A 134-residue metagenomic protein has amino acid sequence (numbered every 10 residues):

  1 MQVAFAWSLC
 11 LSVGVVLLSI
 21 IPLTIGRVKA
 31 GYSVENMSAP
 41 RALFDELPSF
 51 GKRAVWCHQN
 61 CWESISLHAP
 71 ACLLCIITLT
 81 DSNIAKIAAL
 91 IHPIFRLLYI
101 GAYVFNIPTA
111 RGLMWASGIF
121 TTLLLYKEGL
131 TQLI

Functional and structural regions predicted by a protein language model:
M1-L23: Long, highly hydrophobic alpha-helical transmembrane signal-anchor segments
L11-G14, L90-I94, L113, F120: Hydrophobic residues within alpha-helical transmembrane segments of multi-pass solute transporters/permease subunits
V15, S19, F95-Y99, G118-L125: Membrane-embedded alpha-helical transmembrane segments of multi-pass integral membrane proteins
I25-V55: Cytosolic, membrane-interface loops and tails of multi-pass inner-membrane proteins
Q59-L73: Core segments of transmembrane alpha-helices that mediate helix-helix packing or line hydrophobic substrate/ligand
S82, L125-I134: Juxtamembrane boundary at the C-terminal end of a transmembrane helix
S82-I91: Structural signature of hydrophobic alpha-helical transmembrane segments
L98-F120: Interfacial loop-to-transmembrane junctions
